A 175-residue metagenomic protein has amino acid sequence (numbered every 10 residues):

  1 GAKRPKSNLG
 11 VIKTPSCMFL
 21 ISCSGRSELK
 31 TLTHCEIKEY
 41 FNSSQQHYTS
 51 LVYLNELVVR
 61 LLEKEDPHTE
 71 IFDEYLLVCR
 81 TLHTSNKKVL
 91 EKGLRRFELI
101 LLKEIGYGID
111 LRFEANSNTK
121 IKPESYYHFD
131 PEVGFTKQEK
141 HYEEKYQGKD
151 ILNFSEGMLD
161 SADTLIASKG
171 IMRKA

Functional and structural regions predicted by a protein language model:
G1-A175: Non-catalytic alpha-helical scaffolds and adjoining flexible linkers that form interface surfaces for assembly
